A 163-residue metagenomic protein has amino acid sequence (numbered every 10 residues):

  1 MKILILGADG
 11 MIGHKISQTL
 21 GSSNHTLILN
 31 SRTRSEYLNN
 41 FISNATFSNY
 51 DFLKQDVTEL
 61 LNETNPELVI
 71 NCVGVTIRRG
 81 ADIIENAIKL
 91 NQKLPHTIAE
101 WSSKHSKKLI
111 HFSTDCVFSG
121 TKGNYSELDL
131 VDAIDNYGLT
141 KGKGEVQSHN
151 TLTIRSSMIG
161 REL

Functional and structural regions predicted by a protein language model:
M1-N24: N-terminal Rossmann NAD(P)H-binding glycine-rich loop of SDR-like oxidoreductase domains
L6, N30, V69-V73, L109-D115 (+1 more regions): SDR active-site strand-loop-helix element
L29-L38, D51-F52, G74: N-terminal Rossmann-fold cofactor-binding loop
T46-L90: NAD(P)H-binding glycine-rich loop region in Rossmannoid oxidoreductase-like domains and their noncatalytic homologs
D82, N86-T97, L139-G142: Glycine-rich NAD(P)-binding loop of the Rossmann-fold in SDR/ketoreductase-type enzymes
H96-D132: Conserved Rossmann-fold NAD(P)-dependent oxidoreductase catalytic core, especially the SDR/UDP-sugar
F118-T121, I154-L163: Flexible, glycine-rich beta-alpha linker
D132-S157: Active-site Tyr-X1-5-Lys
